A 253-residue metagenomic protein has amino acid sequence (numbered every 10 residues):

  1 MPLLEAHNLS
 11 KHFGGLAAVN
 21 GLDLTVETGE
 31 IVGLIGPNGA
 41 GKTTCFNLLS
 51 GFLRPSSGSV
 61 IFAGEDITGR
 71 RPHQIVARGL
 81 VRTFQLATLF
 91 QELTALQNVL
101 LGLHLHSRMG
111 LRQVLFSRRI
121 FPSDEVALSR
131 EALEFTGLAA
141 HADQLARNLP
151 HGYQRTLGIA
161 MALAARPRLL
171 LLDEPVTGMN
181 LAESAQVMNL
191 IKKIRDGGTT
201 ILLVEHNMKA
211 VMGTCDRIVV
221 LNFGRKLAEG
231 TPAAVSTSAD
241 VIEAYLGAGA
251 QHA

Functional and structural regions predicted by a protein language model:
M1-A253: Glycine-rich phosphate-binding loops of nucleotide-dependent enzymes
